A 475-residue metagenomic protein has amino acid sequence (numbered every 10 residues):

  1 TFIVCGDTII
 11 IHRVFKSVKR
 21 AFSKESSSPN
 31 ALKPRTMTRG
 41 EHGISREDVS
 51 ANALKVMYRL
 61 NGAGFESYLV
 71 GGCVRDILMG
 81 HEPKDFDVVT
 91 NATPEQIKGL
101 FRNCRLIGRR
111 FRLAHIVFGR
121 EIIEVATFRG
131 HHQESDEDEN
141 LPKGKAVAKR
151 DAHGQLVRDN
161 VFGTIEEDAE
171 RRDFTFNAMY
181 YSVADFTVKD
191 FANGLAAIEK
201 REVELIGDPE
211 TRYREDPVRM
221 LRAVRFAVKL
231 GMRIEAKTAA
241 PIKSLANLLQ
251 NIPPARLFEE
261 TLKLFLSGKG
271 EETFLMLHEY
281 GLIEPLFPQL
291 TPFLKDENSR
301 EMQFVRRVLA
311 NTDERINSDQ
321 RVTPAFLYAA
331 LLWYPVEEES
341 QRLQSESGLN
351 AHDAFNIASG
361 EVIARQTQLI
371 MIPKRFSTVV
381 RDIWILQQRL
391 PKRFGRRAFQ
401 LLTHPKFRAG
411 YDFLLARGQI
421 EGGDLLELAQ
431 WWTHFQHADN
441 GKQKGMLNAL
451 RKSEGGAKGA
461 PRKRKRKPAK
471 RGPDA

Functional and structural regions predicted by a protein language model:
F2-A475: Catalytic cores of the polymerase beta-like nucleotidyltransferase superfamily and closely associated nucleotide
